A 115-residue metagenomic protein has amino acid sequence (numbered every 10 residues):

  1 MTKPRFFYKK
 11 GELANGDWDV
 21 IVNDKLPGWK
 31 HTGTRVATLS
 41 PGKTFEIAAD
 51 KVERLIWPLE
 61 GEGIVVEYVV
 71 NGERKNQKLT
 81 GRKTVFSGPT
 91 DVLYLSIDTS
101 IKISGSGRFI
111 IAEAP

Functional and structural regions predicted by a protein language model:
T2-G16, P27-H31, S104-P115: Catalytic-core "active-site belt" of small-molecule-metabolizing enzymes, emphasizing His/Asp/Glu-rich regions
E12-A49, E53: A short glycine-rich, His/Asp/Glu-containing loop-to-beta-strand
L26-T32, T44-E46, R54, R74-N76 (+3 more regions): Fe(II)/2-oxoglutarate oxygenase catalytic core
D50-Q77: Glycine- and acidic-residue-biased ligand/ion/polar-headgroup-sensing regions
Y68-V70, L79-R82, S104-G107: Short, conserved acidic/polar surface loops in the N-terminal third of protein domains
T84-P115: Ligand-binding loop in jelly-roll beta-barrel domains
